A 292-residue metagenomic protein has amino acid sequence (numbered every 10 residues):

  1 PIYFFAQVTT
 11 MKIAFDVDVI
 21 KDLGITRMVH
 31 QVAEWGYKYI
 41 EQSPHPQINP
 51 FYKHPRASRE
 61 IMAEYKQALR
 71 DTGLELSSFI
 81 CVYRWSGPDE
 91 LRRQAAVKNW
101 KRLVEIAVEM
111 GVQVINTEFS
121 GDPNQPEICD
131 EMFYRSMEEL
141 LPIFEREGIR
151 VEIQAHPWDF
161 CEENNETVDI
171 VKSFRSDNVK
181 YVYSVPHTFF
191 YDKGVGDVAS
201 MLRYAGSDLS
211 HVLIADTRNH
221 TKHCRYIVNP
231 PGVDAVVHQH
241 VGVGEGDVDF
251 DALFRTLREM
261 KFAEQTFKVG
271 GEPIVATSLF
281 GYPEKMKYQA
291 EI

Functional and structural regions predicted by a protein language model:
K12-F15, E138-D247: Acidic/histidine-rich catalytic cores of soluble enzymes
I13-V17, I40-Q42, L76-C81, I115-T117 (+4 more regions): Hydrophobic faces of well-ordered beta-strands that scaffold small-molecule active sites in alpha/beta enzyme cores
V19-K21, P44-P46, V82-W85, F119-P123 (+4 more regions): Active-site-proximal loop/turn and secondary-structure-junction residues that shape catalytic pockets, frequently
T26-P46, M110-Q113: Catalytic domains of carbohydrate-active enzymes, especially glycoside hydrolases
T26-R27, A68-T72, W85-Y183: Active-site acidic/histidine proton-transfer and metal-coordination neighborhood in alpha/beta enzyme cores
V29-E34, R56-S78, K101-G111, E138-R146 (+3 more regions): Acidic (Asp/Glu)-rich catalytic clusters
E41-K66, F119-Q125: Glycine-rich, proline-tolerant flexible connector loops at the mouths of alpha/beta enzymes
K285-I292: C-terminal helical cap(s) of enzyme catalytic domains, especially alpha/beta-barrels
